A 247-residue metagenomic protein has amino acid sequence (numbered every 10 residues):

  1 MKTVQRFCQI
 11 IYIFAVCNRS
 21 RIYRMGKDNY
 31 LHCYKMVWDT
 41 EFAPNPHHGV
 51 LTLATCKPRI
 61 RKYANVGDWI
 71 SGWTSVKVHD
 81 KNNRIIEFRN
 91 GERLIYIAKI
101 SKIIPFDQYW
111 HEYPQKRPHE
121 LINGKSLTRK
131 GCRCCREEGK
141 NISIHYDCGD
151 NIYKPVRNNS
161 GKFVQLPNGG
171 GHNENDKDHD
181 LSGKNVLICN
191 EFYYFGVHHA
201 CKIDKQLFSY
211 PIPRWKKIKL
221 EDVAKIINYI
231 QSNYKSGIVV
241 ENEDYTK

Functional and structural regions predicted by a protein language model:
K2-N65, S75-V78, Y245-K247: Compositionally biased, charged N-terminal/linker segments
A15-Y23, D107-K247: Contiguous surface segments at macromolecular interaction interfaces
I22-G26, I60-Y63, I86-N90, D178 (+1 more regions): A general structural signal for short secondary-structure junctions and capping/turn motifs
G67-W69: Structural motif
W73-E87: Short, charged beta-turn/beta-strand-edge "cap" motif at the junction between a beta-strand and an adjacent loop
H79, I103-Q108: Eukaryotic short linear interaction motifs
N82-R84, R93-K102: Short beta-strand-centered aromatic/proline hotspots
I86-L94, Q108-P114: Short acidic alpha-helical/loop segments enriched in Asp/Glu that coordinate divalent cations
